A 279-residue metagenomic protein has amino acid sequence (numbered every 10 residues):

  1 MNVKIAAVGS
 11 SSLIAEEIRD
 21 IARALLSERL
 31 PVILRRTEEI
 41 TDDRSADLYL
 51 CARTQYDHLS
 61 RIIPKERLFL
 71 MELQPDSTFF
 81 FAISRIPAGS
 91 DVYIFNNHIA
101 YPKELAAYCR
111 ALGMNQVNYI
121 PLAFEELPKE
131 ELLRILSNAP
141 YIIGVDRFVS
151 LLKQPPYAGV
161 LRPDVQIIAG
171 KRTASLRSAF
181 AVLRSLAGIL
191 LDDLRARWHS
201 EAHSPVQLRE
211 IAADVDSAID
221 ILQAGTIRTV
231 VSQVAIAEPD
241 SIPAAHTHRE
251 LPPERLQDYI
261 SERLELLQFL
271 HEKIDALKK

Functional and structural regions predicted by a protein language model:
V3-D43, R110, L122, K153 (+3 more regions): Signature of uroporphyrinogen-III synthase
A6-V8, D47-C51, Y93, A139-V149 (+1 more regions): Periplasmic-binding protein-like
I14-E17, I21-A22, E66-R110, A158-E210: Ser/Thr/Gly-rich flexible loops in soluble cytosolic domains mediating phosphotransfer, phosphorylation
A24-I33, I63-L68, R110-A123, S137-N138 (+1 more regions): Structural alpha-beta junctions
L26-S45, Q74-F81, M114-I135: A short, well-structured beta->alpha microelement
E38-L73: Helix-enriched interaction subdomains in cytosolic or periplasmic regions, typified by TIR/SEFIR signaling/NADase cores
V215, T226, P252-K278: Short, low-complexity, charged amphipathic interaction modules
V231-H248: Long, low-complexity or tandemly repetitive, helically biased scaffold regions used for multimeric assembly/adhesion
